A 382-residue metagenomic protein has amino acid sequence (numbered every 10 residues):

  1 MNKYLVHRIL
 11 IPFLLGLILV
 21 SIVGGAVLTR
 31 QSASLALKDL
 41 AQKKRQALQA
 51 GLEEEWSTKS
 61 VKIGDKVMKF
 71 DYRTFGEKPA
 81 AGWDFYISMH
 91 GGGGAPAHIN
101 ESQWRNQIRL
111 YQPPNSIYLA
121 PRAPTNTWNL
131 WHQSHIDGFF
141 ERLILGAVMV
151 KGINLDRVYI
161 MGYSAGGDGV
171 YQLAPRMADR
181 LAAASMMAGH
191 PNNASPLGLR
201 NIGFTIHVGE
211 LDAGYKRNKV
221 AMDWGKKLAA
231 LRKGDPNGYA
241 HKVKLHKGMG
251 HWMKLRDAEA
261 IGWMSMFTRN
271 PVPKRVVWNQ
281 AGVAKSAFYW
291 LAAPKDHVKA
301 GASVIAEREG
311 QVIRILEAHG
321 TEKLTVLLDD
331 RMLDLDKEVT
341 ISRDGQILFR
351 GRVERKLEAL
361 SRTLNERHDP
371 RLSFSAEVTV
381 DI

Functional and structural regions predicted by a protein language model:
P12-S21: Bacterial N-terminal signal peptides
V23-W83, I347-E377, D381-I382: A domain-start/cap signature at the N-terminus of enzymes
E77-A81, N129-A165, R176-R180: Gly/Ser-rich "nucleophile elbow"/oxyanion-hole loop immediately N-terminal to the catalytic nucleophile in hydrolases
F85-M149: Active-site machinery of serine-nucleophile hydrolases
D156-R200: Primarily recognizes the serine-hydrolase "nucleophile elbow" in alpha/beta-hydrolase and SGNH/GDSL folds
I206-V208: Short beta-strand/loop motif that positions the catalytic acidic residue of the alpha/beta-hydrolase fold
A213, K219-A221, G225, L231-I313 (+1 more regions): C-terminal catalytic histidine-bearing segment of alpha/beta-hydrolase fold enzymes
A281-I382: C-terminal beta-sandwich/jelly-roll accessory domains of carbohydrate-active enzymes
